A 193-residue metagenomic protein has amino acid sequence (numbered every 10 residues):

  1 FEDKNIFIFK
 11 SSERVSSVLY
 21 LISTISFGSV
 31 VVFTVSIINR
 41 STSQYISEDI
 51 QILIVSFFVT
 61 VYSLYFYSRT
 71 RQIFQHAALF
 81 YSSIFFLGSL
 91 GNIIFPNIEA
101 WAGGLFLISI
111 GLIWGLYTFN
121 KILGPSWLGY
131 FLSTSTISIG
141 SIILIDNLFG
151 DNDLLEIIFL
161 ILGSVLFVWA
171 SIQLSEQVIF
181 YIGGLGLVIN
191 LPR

Functional and structural regions predicted by a protein language model:
F1-R193: Alpha-helical multi-pass membrane segments and their bilayer interfacial helix-loop junctions
